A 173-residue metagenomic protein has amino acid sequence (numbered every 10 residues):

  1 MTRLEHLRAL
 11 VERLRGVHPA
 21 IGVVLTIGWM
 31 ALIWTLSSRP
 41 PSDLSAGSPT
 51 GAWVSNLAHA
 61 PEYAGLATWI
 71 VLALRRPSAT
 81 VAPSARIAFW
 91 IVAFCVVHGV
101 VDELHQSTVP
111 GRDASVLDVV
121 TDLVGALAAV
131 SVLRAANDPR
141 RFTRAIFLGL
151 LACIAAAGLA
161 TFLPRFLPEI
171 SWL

Functional and structural regions predicted by a protein language model:
M1-R75, A145-L173: "…centered on the first transmembrane helix and the immediately adjacent amphipathic helix/loop
R13-V17, S78-P83, A136-A145: Membrane-interface helix-boundary motifs at transmembrane edges
V17, I21-L25, R86-F94, L117 (+2 more regions): Alpha-helical transmembrane segments of integral membrane proteins
T26-S37, I87-S107: Small-polar-interrupted transmembrane alpha-helices in polytopic inner-membrane proteins
D43-P49, G99-L123, I170-L173: Interfacial helix-loop-helix junctions of multi-pass membrane proteins
H59-Y63, D113-L133: Alpha-helical transmembrane segments that form the membrane-embedded catalytic/substrate-binding core of multi-pass
Y63, I70-P77, A82-C95, G99: Helix-adjacent hinge/juxtasegments
A67, V71-R75, A126-N137: Hydrophobic transmembrane alpha-helices
